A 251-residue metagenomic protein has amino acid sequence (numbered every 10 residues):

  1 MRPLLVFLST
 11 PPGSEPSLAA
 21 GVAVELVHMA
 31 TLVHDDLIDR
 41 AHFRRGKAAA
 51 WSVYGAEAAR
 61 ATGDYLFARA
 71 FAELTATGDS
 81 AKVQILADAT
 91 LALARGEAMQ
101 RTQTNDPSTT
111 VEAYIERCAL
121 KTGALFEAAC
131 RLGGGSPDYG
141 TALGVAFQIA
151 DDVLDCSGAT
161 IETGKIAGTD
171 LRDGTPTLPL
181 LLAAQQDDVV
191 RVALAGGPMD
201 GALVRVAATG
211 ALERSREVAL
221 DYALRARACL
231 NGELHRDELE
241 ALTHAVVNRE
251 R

Functional and structural regions predicted by a protein language model:
M1-V189: Mg2+-dependent prenyl diphosphate-binding active-site environment of isoprenoid biosynthetic enzymes
L18, S80-Q84, E213, E217 (+2 more regions): Short, solvent-exposed positions on alpha-helices
R69, R225-C229, A245: Solvent-exposed, charged/polar functional surfaces in cytosolic regulatory/catalytic domains
L93, C156, G197, A245-E250: Short, leucine/isoleucine-rich alpha-helical interaction segments at C-terminal helix-coil junctions
P137, G232-E233: Acidic, glycine-enriched loop/beta-strand segments at the rims of small-molecule binding/catalytic pockets
L180, A226, L239: Hydrophobic, well-ordered secondary-structure elements that form the walls of internal hydrophobic environments
D187-C229: Mobile late-domain/C-terminal helix-loop "cap" segments that border catalytic sites or the cytosolic face
Y222, L234-R251: Short, amphipathic C-terminal "tail helix"
